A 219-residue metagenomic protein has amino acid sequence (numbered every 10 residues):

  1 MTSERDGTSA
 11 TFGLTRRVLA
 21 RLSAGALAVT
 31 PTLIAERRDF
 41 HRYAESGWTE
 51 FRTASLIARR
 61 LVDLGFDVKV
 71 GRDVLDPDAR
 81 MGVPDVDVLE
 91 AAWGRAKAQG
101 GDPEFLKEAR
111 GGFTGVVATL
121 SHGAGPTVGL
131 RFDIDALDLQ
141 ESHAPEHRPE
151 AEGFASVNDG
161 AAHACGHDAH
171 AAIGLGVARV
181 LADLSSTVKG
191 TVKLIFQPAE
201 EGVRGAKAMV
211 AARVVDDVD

Functional and structural regions predicted by a protein language model:
M1-D6: N-terminal acidic, proline/glycine-rich, low-complexity intrinsically disordered segments
F12-H163, A172, D183-V188: Acidic/His- and Gly-rich active-site-bordering loop/insert found across diverse amide/peptide-bond hydrolases
D168-D219: Acidic/histidine-rich catalytic neighborhood of metal-dependent amide-processing enzymes
